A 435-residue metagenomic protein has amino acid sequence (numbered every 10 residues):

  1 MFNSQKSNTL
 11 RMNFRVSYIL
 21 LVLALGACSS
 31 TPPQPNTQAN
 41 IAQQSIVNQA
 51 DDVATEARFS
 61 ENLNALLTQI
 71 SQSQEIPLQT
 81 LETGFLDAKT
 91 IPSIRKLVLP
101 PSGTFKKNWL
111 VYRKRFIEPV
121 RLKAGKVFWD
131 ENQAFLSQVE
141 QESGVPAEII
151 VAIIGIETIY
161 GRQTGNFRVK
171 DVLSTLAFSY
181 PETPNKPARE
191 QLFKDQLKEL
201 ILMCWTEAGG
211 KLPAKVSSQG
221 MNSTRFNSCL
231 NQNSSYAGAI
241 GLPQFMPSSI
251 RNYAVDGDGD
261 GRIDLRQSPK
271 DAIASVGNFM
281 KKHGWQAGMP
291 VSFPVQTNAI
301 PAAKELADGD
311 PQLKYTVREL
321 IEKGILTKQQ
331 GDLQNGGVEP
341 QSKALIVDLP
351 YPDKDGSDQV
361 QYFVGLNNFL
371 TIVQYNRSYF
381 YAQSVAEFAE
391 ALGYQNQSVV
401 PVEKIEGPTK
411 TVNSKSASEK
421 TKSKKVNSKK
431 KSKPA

Functional and structural regions predicted by a protein language model:
M1-M12: N-terminal secretory signal peptides that target proteins for export/translocation
N13-V22: Sec-dependent signal peptide recognition, specifically the positively charged N-region followed immediately by
G26-A27: C-terminal motif of bacterial Sec signal peptides marking the signal peptidase cleavage site
T31-E131, S137-E140: An acidic, Gly/Ser/Thr/Pro-rich helix-cap/linker signature
Q79-F105, G155-T158, F167-T175, P294-A302: Acidic helix-start/capping segments at beta-turn-to-alpha-helix junctions
W109-S275: Acidic/His-rich structured neighborhood in mature extracellular/periplasmic domains
F226-A344: Flexible, glycine-rich surface segments
N298-A435: C-terminal soluble interaction/assembly domains
